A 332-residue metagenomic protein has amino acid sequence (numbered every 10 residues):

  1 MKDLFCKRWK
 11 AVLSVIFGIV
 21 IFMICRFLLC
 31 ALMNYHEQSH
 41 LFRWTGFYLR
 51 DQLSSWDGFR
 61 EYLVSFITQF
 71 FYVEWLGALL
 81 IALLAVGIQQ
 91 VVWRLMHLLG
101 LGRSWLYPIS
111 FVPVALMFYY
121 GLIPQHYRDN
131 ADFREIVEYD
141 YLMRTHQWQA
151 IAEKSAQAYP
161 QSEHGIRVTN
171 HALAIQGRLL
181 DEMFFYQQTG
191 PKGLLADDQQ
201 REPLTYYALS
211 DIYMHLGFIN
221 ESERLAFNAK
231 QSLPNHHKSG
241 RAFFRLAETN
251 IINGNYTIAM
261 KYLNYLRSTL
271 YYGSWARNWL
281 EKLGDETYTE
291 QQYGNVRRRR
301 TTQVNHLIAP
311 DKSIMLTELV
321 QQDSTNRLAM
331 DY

Functional and structural regions predicted by a protein language model:
M1-I21: Start-transfer (signal-anchor) and selected internal transmembrane alpha helices of multi-pass inner/ER membrane
D3-C6, W93-L106: Membrane-interface helix-boundary motifs at transmembrane edges
V20-R26, F111-G121: Aromatic-anchored segments of alpha-helical transmembrane domains
M23-H40: Helix-to-loop transition at the C-terminal end of transmembrane segments
L53-F71: Short hydrophobic/aromatic helix or loop-helix immediately within or flanking a transmembrane segment in polytopic
Y72-I81: Membrane-entry segments of alpha-helical transmembrane domains in multi-pass membrane proteins
A82-G100, V114-L116: Transmembrane-helix motifs of polytopic, lipid-linked glycan transferases
N130-V304, L316-D331: Soluble catalytic regions of membrane-associated enzymes that act on cell-envelope and secretory-pathway components
